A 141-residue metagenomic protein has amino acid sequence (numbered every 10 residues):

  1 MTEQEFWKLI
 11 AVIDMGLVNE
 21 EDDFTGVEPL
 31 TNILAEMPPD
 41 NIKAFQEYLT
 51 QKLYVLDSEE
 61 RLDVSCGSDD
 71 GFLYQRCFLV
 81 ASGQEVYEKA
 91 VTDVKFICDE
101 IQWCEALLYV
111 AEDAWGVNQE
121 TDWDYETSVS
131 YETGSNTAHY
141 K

Functional and structural regions predicted by a protein language model:
M1-I10, D14, F72, L79 (+2 more regions): Charged/polar interaction segments and conserved charged motifs
M1-M37: N-terminal, charge-rich interaction modules
E3-F6, V27, I42, Q46 (+3 more regions): Alpha-helix initiation and N-capping motif
N32-D99: Core of folded catalytic or high-affinity ligand/protein-binding domains in predominantly eukaryotic proteins
Q84-K141: Basic, alpha-helical nucleic-acid-binding regions used in initiation and control of genome expression
